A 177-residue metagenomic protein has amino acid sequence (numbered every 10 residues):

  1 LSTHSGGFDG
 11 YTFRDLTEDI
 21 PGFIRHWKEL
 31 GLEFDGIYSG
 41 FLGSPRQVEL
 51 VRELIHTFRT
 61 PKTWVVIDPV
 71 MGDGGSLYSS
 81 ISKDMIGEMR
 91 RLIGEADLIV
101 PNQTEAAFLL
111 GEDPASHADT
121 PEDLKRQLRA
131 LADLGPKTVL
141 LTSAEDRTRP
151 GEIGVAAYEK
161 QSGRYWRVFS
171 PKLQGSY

Functional and structural regions predicted by a protein language model:
L1-I67, M71-S79: Conserved N-terminal subdomain of the carbohydrate kinase-like
R14-E18, H56-R59, D84-G87, A118-T120 (+1 more regions): Short, low-complexity, polar/charged sequence segments that are solvent-exposed and flexible
F23-W27, W64-I67, L92-A96, R126-R129 (+1 more regions): Short, surface-exposed, polar/charged, turn-prone segments marking secondary-structure boundaries
G36-S39, W64-G74, V100-L109, L141 (+1 more regions): Short beta-strands and strand-loop turn motifs
I37, G111-P114, L173: A broad detector of the eukaryotic-type serine/threonine protein kinase catalytic domain
S80-Y165: Conserved phosphate/ATP/ADP-binding segment of small-molecule kinases
S170-Y177: Short glycine/threonine-rich catalytic loop with a Thr-x-Gly-x-Asp
